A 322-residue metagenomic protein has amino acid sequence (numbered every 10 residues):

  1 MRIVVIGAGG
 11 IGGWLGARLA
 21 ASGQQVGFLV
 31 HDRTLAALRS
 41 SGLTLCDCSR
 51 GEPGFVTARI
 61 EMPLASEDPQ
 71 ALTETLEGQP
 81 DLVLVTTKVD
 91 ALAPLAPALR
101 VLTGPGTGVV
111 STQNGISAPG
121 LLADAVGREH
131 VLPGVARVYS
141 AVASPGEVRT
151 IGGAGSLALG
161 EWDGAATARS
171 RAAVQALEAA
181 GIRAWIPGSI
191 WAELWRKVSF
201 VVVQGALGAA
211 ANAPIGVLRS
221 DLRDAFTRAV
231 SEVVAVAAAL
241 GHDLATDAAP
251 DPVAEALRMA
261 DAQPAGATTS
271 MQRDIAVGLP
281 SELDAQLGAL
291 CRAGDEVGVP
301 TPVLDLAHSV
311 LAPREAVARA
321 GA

Functional and structural regions predicted by a protein language model:
M1-P53: NAD(P)+-binding Rossmann beta1-loop-alpha1 motif at the extreme N-terminus of oxidoreductases
I3, Q25-G27, V109, V131 (+1 more regions): Hydrophobic anchor at the start of a short beta-strand that flanks the dinucleotide cofactor-binding loop
T34-A37, P119-G120, T167: Short, charged/polar "capping" segments at the starts of alpha-helices and the immediately preceding loops
L43-A65, V201: N-terminal glycine-rich dinucleotide-binding loop that anchors FAD/FMN and/or NAD(P) in oxidoreductases
F55-E147: Rossmann-like NAD(P)(H) cofactor-binding subdomain of soluble oxidoreductases
V101-L102, L121-H130, P145-V203, L207-A248: Internal alpha-helical scaffold of NAD(P)-dependent oxidoreductase catalytic cores
T227-A322: NAD(P)-dependent Rossmann-like dehydrogenase/reductase catalytic/cofactor-binding core
